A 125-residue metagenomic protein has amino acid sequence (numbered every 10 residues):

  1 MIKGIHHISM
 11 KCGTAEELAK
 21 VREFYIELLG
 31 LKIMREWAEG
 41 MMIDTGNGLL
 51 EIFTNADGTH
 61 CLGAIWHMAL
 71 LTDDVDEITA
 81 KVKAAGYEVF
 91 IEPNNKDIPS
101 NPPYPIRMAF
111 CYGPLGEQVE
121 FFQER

Functional and structural regions predicted by a protein language model:
M1-A19, W66-M68, R125: N-terminal beta-strand motif that seeds the catalytic metal site of vicinal oxygen chelate
M1-K3, A85-R125: Vicinal oxygen chelate
S9-L50, E77: Core segments of cupin and vicinal oxygen chelate
K32-A64, Q118-Q123: Conserved short beta-strand elements that form part of the metal-binding/catalytic scaffold of enzyme active sites
M41, W66, P105-A109: Short beta-strand micro-motifs in enzyme catalytic cores
M68-I91: Mid-chain, well-packed structural core segment of small domains
